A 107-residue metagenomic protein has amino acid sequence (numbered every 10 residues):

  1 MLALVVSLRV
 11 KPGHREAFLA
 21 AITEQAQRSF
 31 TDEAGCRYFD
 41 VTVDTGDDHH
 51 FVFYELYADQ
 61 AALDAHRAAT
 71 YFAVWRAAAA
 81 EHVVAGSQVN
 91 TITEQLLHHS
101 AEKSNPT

Functional and structural regions predicted by a protein language model:
L2, D40-H49, R76-T107: Glycine-rich beta-strand-turn "strand-cap" elements at beta-sheet edges
L2-L8: Active-site-flanking beta-strand signature of metal-NTP-handling nucleotidyl enzymes and homologous cyclase-like
L4, G35-Y38: Residue-level recognition of specific faces of alpha-helices
R9-F18: Short, surface-exposed ligand-recognition loops at beta-strand->loop->(often short) alpha-helix junctions that present
H14, H49, Y71: Short phosphate-engaging motifs
E24-C36, L56-N90: An amphipathic, aromatic/His-enriched active-site/gating alpha helix that lines ligand/cofactor pockets
